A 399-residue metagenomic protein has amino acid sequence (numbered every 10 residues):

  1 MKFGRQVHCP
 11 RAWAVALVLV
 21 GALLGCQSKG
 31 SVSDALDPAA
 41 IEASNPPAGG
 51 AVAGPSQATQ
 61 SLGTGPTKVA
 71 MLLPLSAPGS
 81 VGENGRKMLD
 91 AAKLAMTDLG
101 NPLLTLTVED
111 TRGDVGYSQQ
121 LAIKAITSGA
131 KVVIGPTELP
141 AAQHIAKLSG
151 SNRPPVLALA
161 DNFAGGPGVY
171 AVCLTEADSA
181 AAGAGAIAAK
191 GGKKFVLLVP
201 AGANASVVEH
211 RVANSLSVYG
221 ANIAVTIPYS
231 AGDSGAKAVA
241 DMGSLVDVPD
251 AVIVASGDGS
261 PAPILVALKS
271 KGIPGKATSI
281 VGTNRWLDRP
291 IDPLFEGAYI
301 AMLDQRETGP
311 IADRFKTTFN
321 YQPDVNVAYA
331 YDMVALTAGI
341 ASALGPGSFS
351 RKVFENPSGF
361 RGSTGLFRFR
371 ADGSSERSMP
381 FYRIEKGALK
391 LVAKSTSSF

Functional and structural regions predicted by a protein language model:
A22-G25: C-terminal motif of bacterial Sec signal peptides marking the signal peptidase cleavage site
Q27-G30: Bacterial signal peptide processing site
R86-K87, D98-A164: Beta-alpha junction/loop-to-helix N-cap segments that form part of ligand/metal-binding clefts
A125-T137, V156-L159, K194-V199, I227 (+3 more regions): Periplasmic-binding protein-like
P155, F163-A186, T226, L294-D304: Short beta-strand elements at the ligand-binding edges of bilobed clamshell
C173-P228: An alpha-beta-alpha
P249, A262-Y331, L344-G345, S395: Extracellular/periplasmic periplasmic-binding protein-like sensory domains
F319-V334, A338-A393: Segments of small-molecule ligand-sensing domains
